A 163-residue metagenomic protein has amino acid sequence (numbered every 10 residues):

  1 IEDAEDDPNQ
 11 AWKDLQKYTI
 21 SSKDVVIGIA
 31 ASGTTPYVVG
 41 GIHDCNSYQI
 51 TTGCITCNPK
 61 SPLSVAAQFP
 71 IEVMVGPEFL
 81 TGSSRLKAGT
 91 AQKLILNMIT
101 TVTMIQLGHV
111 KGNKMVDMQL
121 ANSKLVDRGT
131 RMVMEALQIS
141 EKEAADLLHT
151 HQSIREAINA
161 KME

Functional and structural regions predicted by a protein language model:
I1-L94, T103-L107: Glycine-rich phosphate-binding loops that contact phosphosugars or nucleotide phosphates
A4-P8, T35-V38, A88, Q92 (+6 more regions): Generic structural signal for well-ordered, non-membrane alpha-helical segments in soluble metabolic enzymes
T103-E163: Short, amphipathic alpha-helical interaction segments embedded in low-complexity terminal/linker regions of eukaryotic
